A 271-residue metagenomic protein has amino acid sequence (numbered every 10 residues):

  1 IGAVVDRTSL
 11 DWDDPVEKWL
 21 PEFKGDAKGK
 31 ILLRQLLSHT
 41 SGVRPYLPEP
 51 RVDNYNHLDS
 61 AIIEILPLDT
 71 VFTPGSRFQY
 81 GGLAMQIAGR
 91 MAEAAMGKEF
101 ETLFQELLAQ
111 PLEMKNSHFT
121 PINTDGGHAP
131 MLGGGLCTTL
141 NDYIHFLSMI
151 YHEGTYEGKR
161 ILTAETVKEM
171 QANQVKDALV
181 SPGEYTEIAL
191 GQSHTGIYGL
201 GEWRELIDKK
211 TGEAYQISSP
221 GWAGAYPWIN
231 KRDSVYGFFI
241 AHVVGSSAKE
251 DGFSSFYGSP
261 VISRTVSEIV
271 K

Functional and structural regions predicted by a protein language model:
V4-R44, P48, P67-D69, R90-L132 (+2 more regions): Active-site helix/loop module of the DD-peptidase/beta-lactamase fold, centered on the serine-lysine SxxK catalytic
R77-Y80: Cytochrome P450
L83-G89, N141-H145: Well-ordered alpha-helical segments within folded domains of soluble proteins
N116-N141, A172-F238: Active-site Gly/Thr loop motif
H145-D177: Flexible, glycine-rich surface segments
L179-G183, I207, S246-K271: Short, gly/Ser/Thr-rich active-site loops of penicillin-recognizing serine hydrolases
